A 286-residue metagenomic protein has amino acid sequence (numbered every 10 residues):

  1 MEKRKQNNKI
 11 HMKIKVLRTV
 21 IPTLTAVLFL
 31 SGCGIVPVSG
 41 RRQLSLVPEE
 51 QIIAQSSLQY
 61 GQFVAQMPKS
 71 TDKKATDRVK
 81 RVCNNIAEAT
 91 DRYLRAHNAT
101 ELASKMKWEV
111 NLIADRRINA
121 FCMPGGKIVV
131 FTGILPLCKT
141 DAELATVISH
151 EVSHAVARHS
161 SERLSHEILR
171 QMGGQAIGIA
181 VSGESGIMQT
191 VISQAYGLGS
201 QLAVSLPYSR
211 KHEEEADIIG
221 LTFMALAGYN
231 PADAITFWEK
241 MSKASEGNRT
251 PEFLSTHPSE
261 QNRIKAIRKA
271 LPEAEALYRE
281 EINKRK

Functional and structural regions predicted by a protein language model:
E2, R18-P22, L28-K286: A Zn2+-metalloprotease active-site environment signal
K5-T23: Bacterial N-terminal signal peptides that target proteins for export
